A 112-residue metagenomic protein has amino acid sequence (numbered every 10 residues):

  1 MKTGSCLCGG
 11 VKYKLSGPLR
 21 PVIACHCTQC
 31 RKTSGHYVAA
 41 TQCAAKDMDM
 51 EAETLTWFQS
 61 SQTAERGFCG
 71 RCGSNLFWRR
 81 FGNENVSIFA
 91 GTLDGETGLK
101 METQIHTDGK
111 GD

Functional and structural regions predicted by a protein language model:
M1-D112: A short Gly-Trp-Pro
